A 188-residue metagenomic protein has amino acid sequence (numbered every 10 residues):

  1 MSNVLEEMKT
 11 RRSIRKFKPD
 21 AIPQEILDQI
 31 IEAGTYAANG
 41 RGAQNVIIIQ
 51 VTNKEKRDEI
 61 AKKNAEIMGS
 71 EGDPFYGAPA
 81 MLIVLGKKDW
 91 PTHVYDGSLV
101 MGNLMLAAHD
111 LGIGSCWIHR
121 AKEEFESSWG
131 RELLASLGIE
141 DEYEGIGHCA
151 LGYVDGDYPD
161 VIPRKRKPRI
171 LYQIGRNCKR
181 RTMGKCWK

Functional and structural regions predicted by a protein language model:
M1-K188: Acidic, surface-exposed loops and disordered segments
